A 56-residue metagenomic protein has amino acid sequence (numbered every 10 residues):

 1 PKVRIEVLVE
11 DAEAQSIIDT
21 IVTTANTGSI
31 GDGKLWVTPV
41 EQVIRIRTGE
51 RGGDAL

Functional and structural regions predicted by a protein language model:
P1-L56: Positively charged, small/polar-rich N-terminal and surface patches that mediate targeting and assembly and bind
